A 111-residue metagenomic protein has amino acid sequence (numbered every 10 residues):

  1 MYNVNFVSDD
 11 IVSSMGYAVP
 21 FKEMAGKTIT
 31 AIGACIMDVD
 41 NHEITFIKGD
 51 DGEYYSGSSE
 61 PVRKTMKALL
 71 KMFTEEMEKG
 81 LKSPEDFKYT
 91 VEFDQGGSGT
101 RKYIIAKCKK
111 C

Functional and structural regions predicted by a protein language model:
M1-Y54: OB-fold ssDNA-binding interfaces and closely related basic DNA-contact patches used across DNA replication/repair
M24, T65-T90: Short nucleic-acid-contacting surface segments enriched for D/E, G, S/T with interspersed K/R
A31, T90-F93: A structural signal for short, well-ordered beta-strand segments and their strand-loop junctions that often border
C35-M37, S58-T65, K110: A short, sequence-level motif marking secondary-structure junctions
I44, K88-T90, Y103: Beta-strand-rich binding-surface signature of beta-sandwich/beta-barrel folds used to engage anionic ligands
E92-C111: OB-fold/S1-family single-stranded nucleic acid-binding modules
